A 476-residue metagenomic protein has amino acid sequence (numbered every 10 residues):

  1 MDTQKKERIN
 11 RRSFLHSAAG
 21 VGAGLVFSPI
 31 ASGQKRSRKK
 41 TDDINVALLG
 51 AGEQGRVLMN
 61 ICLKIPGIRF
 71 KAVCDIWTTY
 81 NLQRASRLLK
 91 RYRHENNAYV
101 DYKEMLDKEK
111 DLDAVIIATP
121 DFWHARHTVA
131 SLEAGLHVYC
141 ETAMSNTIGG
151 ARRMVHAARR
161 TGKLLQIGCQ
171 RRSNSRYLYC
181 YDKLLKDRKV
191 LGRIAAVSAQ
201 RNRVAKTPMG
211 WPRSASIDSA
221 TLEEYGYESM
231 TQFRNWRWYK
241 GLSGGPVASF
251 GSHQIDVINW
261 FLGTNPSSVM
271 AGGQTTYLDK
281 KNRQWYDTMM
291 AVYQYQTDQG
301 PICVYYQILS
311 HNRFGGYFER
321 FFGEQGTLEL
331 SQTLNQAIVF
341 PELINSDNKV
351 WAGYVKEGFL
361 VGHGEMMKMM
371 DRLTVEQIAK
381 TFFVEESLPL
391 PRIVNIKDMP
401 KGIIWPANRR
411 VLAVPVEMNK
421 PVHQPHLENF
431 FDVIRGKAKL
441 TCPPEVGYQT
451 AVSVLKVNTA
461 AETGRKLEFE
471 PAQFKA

Functional and structural regions predicted by a protein language model:
D2-C140, R152-L164: N-terminal glycine-/serine-/threonine-rich beta1-alpha1-beta2 phosphate-ribose binding loop of Rossmann-like
R8, S17-G22, V57, S249-P266 (+4 more regions): C-terminal helical cap and adjacent loop that interface with cofactors, partners, or active-site loops
L15, M59, C74, S86 (+10 more regions): Non-transmembrane alpha-helical segments in soluble domains of secreted/periplasmic/extracellular proteins
G50, Q54, R160-Q166, R171-R283 (+2 more regions): Predominantly a Rossmann-like dinucleotide-binding segment in NAD(P)-dependent oxidoreductases
W77, Y99, A118-W123, S145-N146 (+3 more regions): Short, solvent-exposed turn/loop segments enriched in Gly/Ser/Thr/Pro and often Arg
Y92-H94, Q296-I302: Short, solvent-exposed loop/turn segments that connect beta-strands within catalytic domains and beta-strand-rich
Y293-D298, G323: Active-site beta-strand termini and strand-to-loop segments that position acidic
Y306, S310: Phosphate/diphosphate-binding loops
